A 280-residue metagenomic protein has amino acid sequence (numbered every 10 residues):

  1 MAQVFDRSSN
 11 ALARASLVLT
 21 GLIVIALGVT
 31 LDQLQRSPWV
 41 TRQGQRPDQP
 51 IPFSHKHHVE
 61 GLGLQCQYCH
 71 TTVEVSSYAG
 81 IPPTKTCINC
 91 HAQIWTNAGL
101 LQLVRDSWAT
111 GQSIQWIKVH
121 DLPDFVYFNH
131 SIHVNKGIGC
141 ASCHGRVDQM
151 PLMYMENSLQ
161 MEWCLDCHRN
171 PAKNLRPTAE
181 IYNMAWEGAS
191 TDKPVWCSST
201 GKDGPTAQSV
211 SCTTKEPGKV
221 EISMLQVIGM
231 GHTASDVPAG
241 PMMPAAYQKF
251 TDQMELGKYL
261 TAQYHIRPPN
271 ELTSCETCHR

Functional and structural regions predicted by a protein language model:
M1-N10: N-terminal Lys/Arg-rich, disordered targeting/topogenic segments
R14-Q33: Hydrophobic membrane-insertion alpha-helices, especially the h-region of bacterial N-terminal signal peptides
V29-P47: Aromatic-capped interface at the extracytoplasmic side of an N-terminal signal-anchor transmembrane helix
P38-R42, I117-V119, S142-C143: Short, charged, low-hydrophobicity "junction" segments
R46-Q102, N129-R280: Sequence context surrounding c-type heme c attachment/ligation sites in exported
Q102-L122: Carboxylate-rich helix-loop segments that flank metal/cofactor sites and access channels in metalloenzymes
W116-V134: Short, solvent-exposed interaction modules
